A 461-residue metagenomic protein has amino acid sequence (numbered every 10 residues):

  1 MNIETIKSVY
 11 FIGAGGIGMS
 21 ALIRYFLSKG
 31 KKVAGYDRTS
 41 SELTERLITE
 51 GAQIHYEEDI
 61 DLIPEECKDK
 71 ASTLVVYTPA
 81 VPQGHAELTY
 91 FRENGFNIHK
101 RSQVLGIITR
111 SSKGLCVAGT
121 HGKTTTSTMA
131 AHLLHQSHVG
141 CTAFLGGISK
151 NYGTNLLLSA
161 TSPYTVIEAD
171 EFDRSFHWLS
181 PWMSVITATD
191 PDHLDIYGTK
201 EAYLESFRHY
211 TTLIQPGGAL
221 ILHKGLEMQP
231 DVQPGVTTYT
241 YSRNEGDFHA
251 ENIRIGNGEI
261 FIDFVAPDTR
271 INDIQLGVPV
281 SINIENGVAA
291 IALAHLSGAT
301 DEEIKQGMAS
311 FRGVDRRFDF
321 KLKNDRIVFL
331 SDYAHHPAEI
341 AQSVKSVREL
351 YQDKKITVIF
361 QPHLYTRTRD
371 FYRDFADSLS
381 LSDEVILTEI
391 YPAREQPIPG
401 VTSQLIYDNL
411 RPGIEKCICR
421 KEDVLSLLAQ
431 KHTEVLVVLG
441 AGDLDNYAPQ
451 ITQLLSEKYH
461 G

Functional and structural regions predicted by a protein language model:
M1-K100, V104, A219, H249 (+1 more regions): N-terminal leader/targeting and accessory segments in enzymes
N2-S8, G18, Y25, K29 (+2 more regions): Nucleotide phosphate-binding/pyrophosphate-handling subdomain across enzymes that bind or process nucleotide phosphates
F11, Y77, V117-G119, V438: Hydrophobic Val/Ile/Leu positions in short beta-strands of Rossmann-like dinucleotide-binding domains
Y25-K31, L62-K68, P79-L222, M228-T237 (+3 more regions): Phosphate-binding loop of NTP-binding sites
K31-R38, L220-K224, T357-F360, S382-P392: Short internal beta-strands
Y36-D37, H55-I60, H99-Q103, F144-G146 (+4 more regions): Beta-strand->loop->alpha-helix junctions that form or flank phosphate-binding loops in nucleotide-handling enzymes
E50, A376-E434: C-terminal helical cap/extension that packs against the catalytic core of soluble nucleotide-cofactor enzymes
K68-L74, P163, H432-E434: Short acidic/histidine-rich motifs immediately flanking catalytic phosphotransfer sites in two-component signaling
